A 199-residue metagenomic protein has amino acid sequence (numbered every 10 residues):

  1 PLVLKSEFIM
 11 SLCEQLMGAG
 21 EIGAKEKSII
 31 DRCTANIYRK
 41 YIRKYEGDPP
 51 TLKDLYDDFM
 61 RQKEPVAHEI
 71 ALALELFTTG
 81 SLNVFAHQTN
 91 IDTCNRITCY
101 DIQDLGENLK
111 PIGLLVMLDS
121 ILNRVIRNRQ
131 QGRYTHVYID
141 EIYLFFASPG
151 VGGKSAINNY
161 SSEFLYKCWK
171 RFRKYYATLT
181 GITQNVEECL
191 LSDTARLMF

Functional and structural regions predicted by a protein language model:
P1-A177, G181, L190-D193: P-loop NTPase motor domains
T194-F199: A short helix-turn-beta junction within AAA+ P-loop NTPase domains corresponding to the substrate/partner-engaging
